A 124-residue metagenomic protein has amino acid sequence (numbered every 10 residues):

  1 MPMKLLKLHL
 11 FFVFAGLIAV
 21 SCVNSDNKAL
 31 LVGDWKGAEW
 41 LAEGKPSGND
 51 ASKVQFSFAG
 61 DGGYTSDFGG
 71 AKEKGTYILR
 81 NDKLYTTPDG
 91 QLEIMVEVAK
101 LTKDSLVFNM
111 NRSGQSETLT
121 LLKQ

Functional and structural regions predicted by a protein language model:
M1-S21: Sec-dependent bacterial lipoprotein signal peptides
V20-K74, R80-Q124: Lipid interaction determinants
